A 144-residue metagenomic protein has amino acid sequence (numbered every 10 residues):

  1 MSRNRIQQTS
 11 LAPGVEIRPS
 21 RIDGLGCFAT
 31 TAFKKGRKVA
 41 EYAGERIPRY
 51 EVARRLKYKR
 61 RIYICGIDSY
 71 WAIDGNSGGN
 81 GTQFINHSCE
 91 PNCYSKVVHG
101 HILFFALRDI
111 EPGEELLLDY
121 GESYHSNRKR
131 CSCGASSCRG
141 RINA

Functional and structural regions predicted by a protein language model:
R3-R5, S88-A144: C-terminal SET catalytic tail plus cysteine-rich post-SET Zn-binding segment of SAM-dependent SET-domain
N4-S95: Catalytic cores of histone-lysine modification enzymes
